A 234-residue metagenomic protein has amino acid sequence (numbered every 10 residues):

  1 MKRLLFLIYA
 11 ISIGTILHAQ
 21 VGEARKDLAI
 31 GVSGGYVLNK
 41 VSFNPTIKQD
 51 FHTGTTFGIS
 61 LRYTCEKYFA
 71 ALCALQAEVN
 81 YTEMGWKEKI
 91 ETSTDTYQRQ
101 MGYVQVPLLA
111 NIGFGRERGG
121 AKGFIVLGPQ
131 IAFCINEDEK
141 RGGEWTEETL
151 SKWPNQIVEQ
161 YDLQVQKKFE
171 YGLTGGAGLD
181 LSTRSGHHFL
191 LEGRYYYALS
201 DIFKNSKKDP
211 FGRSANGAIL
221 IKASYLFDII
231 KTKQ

Functional and structural regions predicted by a protein language model:
M1-R25, S33, A223-F227: Bacterial Sec-dependent N-terminal signal peptides
Q20-D27, E66-C73, G115-K122, T183-H188 (+1 more regions): Short loop/turn motifs that connect adjacent beta-strands in outer-membrane beta-barrel proteins
Q20-R62, Q166, L226-D228: Short glycine/proline- and aromatic-enriched beta-strand/turn motifs that initiate or cap beta-hairpins
R25, E170, G175-Q234: Predominantly the C-terminal beta-signal and adjacent terminal strand-loop region of outer-membrane beta-barrel
K26-L28, Q49-F57, Q100-V106, A121 (+2 more regions): Residues that define the transmembrane beta-barrel architecture of outer-membrane proteins
L28-G34, C73-A77, V106, G123-I131 (+3 more regions): Transmembrane beta-strands of outer-membrane beta-barrel proteins
Y36-K40, Y81-G85, Q105, I112-F114 (+3 more regions): Transmembrane beta-strands of outer-membrane beta-barrel pores
V41-K48, E83-G102, I135-F169, F203-I219: Flexible, solvent-exposed loop segments that connect beta-strands
